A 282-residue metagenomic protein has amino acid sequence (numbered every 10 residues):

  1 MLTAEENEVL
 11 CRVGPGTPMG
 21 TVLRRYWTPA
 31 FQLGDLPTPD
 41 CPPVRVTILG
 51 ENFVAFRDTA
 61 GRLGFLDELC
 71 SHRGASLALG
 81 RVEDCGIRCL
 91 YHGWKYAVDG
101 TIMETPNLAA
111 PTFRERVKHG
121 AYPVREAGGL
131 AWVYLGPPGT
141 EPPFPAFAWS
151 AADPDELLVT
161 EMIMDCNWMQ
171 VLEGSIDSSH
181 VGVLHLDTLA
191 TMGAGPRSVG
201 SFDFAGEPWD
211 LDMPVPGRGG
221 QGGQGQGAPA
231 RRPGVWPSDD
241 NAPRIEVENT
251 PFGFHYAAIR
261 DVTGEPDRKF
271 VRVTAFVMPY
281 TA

Functional and structural regions predicted by a protein language model:
M1-R24: A boundary/linker detector
P15, T38, R62, P138-A282: C-terminal catalytic domain of Rieske-type non-heme iron oxygenases
G16, F31-L158, F252-H255, P266-R272: Rieske [2Fe-2S] iron-sulfur-binding domain
R25-P29: A short helix->beta-strand "capping" segment at the edge of beta-propeller domains
